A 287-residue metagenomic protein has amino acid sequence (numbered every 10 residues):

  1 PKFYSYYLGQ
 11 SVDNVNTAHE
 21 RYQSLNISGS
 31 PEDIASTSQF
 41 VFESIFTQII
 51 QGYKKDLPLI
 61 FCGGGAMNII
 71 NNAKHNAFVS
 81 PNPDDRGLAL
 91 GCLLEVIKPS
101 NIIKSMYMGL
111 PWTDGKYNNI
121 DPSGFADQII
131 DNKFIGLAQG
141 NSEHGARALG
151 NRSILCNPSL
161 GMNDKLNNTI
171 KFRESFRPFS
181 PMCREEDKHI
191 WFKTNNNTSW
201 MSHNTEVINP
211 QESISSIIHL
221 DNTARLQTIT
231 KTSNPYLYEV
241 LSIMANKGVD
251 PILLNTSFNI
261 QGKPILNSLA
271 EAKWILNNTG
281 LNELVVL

Functional and structural regions predicted by a protein language model:
P1-G29, M67-L287: Flexible beta->alpha loop and helix N-cap segments adjacent to enzyme active/binding sites
V12, D33-E43, N68: Conserved acidic
S30, I34, S38, G63 (+1 more regions): Conserved aromatic-histidine-acidic binding/catalytic patches
S36-L59, M244: Phosphate/ATP-binding catalytic cores across multiple sugar-kinase/actin-like superfamilies, primarily ASKHA
K55-G64, G136: Short glycine-rich phosphate-binding loop at a beta-alpha junction
